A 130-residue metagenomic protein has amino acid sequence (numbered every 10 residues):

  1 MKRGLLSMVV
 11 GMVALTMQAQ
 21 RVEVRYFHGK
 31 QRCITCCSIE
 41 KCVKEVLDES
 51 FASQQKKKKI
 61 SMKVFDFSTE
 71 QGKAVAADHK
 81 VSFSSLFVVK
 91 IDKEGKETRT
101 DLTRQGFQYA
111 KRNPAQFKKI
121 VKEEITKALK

Functional and structural regions predicted by a protein language model:
M1-G4: Positively charged n-region of N-terminal signal peptides that target proteins for export
V9-Q18: Hydrophobic h-region of N-terminal signal peptides that target proteins for export in Gram-negative bacteria
Q20-E49: Local sequence-structure signature of Cys/Sec-based thiol-disulfide redox active-site neighborhoods
L47-K58: Signal peptide-proximal N-terminal region of secreted/periplasmic/extracellular or secretory-lumen proteins
K56-Q71: Thiol-based oxidoreductase modules, predominantly thioredoxin-like and allied folds used for disulfide exchange
E70-G95, D101: Structural alpha/beta surface segment adjacent to cysteine/selenocysteine redox centers across thiol/disulfide enzymes
V88-L129: Non-catalytic, surface beta->alpha helical segment in thiol-disulfide oxidoreductase systems
